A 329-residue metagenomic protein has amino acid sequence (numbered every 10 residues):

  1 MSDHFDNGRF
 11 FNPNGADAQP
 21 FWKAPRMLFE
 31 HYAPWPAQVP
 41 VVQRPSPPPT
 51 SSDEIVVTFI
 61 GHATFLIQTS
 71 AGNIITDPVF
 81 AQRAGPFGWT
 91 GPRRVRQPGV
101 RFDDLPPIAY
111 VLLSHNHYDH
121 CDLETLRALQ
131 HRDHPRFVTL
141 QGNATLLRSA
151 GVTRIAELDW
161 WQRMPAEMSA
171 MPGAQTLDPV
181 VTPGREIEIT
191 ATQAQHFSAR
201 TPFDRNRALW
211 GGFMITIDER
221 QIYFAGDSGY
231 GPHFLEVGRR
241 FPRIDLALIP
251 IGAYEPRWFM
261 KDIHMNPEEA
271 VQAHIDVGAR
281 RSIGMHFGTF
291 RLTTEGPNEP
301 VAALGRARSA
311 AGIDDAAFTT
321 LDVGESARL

Functional and structural regions predicted by a protein language model:
M1-D104, I215-G226, D245-G252: Metallo-beta-lactamase
S2-P13, Y110, R136-V138, G142-T145 (+2 more regions): Cap/insert and terminal regions of metallo-dependent hydrolase folds
A33-S52, T139-R220, A303-E325: Metallo-beta-lactamase
I67, D77, H115, D122 (+6 more regions): Divalent metal-coordination and catalytic microenvironments
P78-F80, N116, G142, T192-Q195 (+3 more regions): Active-site metal-binding loops of divalent metal-dependent hydrolases
A84, C121, L147, A199 (+2 more regions): Glycine/Thr-rich phosphate-binding loops of Rossmann-like dinucleotide-binding domains
W89-T139, N143, R154-A156, P242-L248: Active-site metal-binding motif and surrounding structural segment of the metallo-beta-lactamase
E124-L129, L146, A150-G151, H233-V237: A short acidic, amphipathic alpha-helical/loop segment
